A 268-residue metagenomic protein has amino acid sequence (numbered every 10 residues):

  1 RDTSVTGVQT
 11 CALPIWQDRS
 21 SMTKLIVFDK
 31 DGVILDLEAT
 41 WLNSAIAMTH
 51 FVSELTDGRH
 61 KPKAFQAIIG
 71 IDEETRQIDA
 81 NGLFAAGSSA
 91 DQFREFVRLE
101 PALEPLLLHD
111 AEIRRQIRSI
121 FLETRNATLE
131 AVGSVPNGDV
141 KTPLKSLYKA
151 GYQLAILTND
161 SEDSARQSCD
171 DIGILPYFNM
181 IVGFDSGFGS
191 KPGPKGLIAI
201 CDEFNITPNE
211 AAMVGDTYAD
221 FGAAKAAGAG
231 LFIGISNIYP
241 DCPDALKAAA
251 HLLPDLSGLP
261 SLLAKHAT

Functional and structural regions predicted by a protein language model:
R1-I15: Single conserved hydrophobic/aromatic residue that forms the stacking wall/gate of nucleotide- or nucleobase-binding
S4-V5, F84, V135, F188 (+1 more regions): Residue-level "hotspot" positions that anchor or transmit function at local structural transition points
P14-I26, A39, E54, K141 (+3 more regions): Asp-based, Mg2+/Mn2+-dependent phosphohydrolase catalytic module
T23-G138, Y148, R166: N-terminal helical cap/lid subdomain that shapes the substrate entry/recognition surface in HAD-like hydrolases
V33, T158-D160: Conserved phosphate-coupling serine/threonine residues in phosphotransfer and NTP-handling enzymes
E130-S134, N159, F188-G189: Short, flexible loop segments at the rims of nucleotide/cofactor-binding pockets, characterized by
